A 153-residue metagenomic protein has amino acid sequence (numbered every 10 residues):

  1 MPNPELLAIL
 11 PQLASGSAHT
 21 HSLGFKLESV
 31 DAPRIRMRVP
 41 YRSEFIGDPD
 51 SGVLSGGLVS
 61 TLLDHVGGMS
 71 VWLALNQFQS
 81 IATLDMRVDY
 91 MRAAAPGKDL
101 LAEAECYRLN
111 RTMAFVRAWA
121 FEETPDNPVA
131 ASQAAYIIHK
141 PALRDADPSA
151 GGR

Functional and structural regions predicted by a protein language model:
M1-P4, A94-P96, L101, E105-R153: HotDog/MaoC-like acyl-thioester-processing domains
L7-S17, M69-F78: Short, solvent-exposed helix-to-loop capping segments enriched in aromatics
L10-A32: N-terminal structural module
S22, T83-D85, M113-F115: Short coil/loop residues immediately preceding or within conserved phosphate-binding loops of NTP-utilizing enzyme
G24-V53: Catalytic strand-loop segment that frames the active site of acyl-thioester-processing enzymes
R38, D85, A131-A135: Well-ordered beta-strand positions in beta-sheet-rich domains
L54-Q77: Active-site helix/loop of acyl-thioester processing domains in fatty-acid/polyketide metabolism, spanning hotdog-fold
S70-L101: Hydrophobic beta-strand-centered segment that forms part of the acyl-chain substrate-binding groove
